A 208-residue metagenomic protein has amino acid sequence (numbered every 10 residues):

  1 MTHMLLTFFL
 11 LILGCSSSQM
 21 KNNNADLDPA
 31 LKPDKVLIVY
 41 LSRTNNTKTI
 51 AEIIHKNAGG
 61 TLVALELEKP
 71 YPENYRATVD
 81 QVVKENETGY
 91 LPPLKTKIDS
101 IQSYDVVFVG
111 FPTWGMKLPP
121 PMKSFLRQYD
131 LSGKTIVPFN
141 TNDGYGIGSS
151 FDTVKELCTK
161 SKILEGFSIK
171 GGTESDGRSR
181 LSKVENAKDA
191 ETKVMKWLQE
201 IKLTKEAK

Functional and structural regions predicted by a protein language model:
L5-N22, D26-V36, L41-E52, K56-E66 (+2 more regions): FMN-binding flavodoxin-like domain, especially the glycine-rich phosphate-binding loop
E68-E87, S179: N-terminal beta-loop-helix "entrance" segment that forms/cooperates in small-molecule cofactor or anionic ligand
